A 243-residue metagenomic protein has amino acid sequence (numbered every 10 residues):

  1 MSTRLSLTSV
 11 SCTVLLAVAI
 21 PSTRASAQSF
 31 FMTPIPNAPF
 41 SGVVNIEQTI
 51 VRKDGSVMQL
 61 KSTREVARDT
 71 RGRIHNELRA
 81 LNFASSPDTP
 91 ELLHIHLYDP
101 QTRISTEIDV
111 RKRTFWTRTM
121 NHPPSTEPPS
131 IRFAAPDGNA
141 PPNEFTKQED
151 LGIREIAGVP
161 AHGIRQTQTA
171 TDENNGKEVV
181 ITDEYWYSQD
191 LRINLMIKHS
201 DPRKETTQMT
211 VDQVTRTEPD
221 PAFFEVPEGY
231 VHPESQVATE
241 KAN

Functional and structural regions predicted by a protein language model:
M1-S6: N-terminal secretory signal peptides that target proteins for export/translocation
V10, L16-A25: C-terminal segment of classical bacterial N-terminal signal peptides
A27-N243: Extended soluble regions of mature proteins
